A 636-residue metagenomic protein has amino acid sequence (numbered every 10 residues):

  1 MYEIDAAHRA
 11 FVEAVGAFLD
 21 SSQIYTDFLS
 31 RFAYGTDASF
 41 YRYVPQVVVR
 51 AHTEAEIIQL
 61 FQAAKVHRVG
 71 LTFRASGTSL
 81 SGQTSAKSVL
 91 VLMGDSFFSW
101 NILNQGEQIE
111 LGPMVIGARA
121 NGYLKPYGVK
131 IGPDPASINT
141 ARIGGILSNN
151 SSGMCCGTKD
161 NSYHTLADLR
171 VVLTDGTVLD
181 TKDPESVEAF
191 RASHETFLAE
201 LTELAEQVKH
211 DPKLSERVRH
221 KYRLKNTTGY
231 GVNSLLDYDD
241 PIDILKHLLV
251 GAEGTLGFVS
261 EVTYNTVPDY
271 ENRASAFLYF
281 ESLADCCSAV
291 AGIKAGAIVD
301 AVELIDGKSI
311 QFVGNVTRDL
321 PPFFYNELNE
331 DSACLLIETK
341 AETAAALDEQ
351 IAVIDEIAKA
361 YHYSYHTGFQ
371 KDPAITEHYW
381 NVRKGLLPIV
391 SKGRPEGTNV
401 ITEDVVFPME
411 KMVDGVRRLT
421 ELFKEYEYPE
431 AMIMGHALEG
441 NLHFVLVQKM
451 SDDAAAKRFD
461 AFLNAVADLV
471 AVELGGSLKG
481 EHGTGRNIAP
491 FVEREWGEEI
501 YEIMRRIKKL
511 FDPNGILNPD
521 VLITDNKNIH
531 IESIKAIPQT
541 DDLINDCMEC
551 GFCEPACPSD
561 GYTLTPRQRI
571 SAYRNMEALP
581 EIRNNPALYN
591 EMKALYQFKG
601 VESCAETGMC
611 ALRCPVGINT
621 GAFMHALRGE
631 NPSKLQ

Functional and structural regions predicted by a protein language model:
M1-Q62, S76-E107, T255, V259-R273 (+3 more regions): N-terminal flexible segment immediately upstream of the FAD-binding catalytic core in FAD-dependent oxidoreductases
V15, S39-L71, V89, M93-P135 (+4 more regions): N-terminal glycine-rich flavin-associated loop
S30-F32, S79-G82, S137-G144, S186 (+11 more regions): A glycine-rich phosphate-binding loop feature that marks nucleotide/adenosyl-phosphate handling sites
Y43-V47, R273-L278, D331-A341, G393-V406 (+2 more regions): Short, hydrophobic beta-strand segments
S79-L80, I146-C155, I242-T266, G435-N441 (+5 more regions): Conserved phosphate/anionic-ligand binding catalytic regions in large, soluble enzymes, centered on
I146-S148, S152-S162, L166-K384, R417 (+3 more regions): C-terminal substrate-binding/cap subdomain adjacent to the FAD-binding core in PCMH-type and related FAD-linked
I389, G393-E396, P490-Q539: Activity-critical C-terminal alpha-helical subdomain
I523-I544, E554, D560-Q636: Ferredoxin-type iron-sulfur electron-transfer modules in oxidoreductases and energy-metabolism complexes
